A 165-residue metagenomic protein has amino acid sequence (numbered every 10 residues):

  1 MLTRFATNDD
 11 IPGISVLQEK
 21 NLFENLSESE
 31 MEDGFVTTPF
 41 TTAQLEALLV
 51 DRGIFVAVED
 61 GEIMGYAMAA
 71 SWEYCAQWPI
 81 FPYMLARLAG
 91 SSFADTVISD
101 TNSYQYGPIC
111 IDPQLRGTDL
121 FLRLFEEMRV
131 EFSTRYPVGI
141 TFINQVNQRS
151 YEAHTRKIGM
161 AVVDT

Functional and structural regions predicted by a protein language model:
L2-V16, S27: A short beta-loop-alpha structural element at the N-terminal edge of CoA-dependent acyl/N-acetyltransferase catalytic
L22-A43: Conserved GNAT-fold acetyl-CoA-binding loop/helix
A43-V56, E73-P79, Q105: A short helix-loop-beta-strand connector motif used in the catalytic cores of GNAT acetyltransferases and, in some
D51-A67, P82-L85: Conserved beta-hairpin
M68-P108: Conserved acyl-donor/pantetheine-binding loop and adjacent beta-alpha core of acyl/acetyltransferases and related
N102-Y106, F132-Q145: Conserved GNAT acetyl-CoA-binding A-motif
I109-R116, T141-Y151, T155: Conserved beta-strand-loop-alpha-helix junction that forms the acyl-donor binding cleft
L115-E127: Conserved acetyl-CoA pyrophosphate-binding loop and the N-cap/start of the following alpha-helix in GNAT-like
